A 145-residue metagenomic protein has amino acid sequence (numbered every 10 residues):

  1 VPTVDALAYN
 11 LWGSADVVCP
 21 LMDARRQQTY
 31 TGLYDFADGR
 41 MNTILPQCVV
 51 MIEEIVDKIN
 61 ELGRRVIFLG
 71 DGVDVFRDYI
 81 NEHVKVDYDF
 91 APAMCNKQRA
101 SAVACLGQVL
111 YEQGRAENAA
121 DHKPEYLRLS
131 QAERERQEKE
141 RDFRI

Functional and structural regions predicted by a protein language model:
V1-K97, E112, Y126, Q131: Surface "functional belts" at beta-alpha junctions
D89-I145: Acyltransferase
